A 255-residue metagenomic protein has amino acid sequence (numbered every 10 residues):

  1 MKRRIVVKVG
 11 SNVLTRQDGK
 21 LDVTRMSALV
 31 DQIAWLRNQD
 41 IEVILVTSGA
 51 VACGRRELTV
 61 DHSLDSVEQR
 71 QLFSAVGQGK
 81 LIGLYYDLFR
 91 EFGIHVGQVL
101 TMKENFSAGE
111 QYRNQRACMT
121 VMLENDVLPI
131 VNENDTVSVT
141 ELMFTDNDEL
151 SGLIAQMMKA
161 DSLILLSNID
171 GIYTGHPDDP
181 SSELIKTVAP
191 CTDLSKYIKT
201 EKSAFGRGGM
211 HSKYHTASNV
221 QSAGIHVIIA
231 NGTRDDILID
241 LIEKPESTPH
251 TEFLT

Functional and structural regions predicted by a protein language model:
M1-S63, V67-T255: C-terminal catalytic "cap/lid" subdomain
